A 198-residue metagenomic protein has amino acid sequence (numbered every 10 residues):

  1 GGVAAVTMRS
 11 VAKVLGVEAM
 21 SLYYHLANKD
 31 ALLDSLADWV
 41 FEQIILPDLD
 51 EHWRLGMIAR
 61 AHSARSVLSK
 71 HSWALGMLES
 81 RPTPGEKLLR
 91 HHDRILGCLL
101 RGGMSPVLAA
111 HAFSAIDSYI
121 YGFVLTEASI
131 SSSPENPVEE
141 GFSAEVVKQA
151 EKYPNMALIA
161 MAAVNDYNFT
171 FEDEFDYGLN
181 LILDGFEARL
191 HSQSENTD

Functional and structural regions predicted by a protein language model:
G1-A31, S35: Helix-turn-helix
A31, A59, R90, R94 (+3 more regions): Amphipathic alpha-helical interaction segments
A37-Q43: Short, basic, alpha-helical segments at the C-terminal edge of helix-turn-helix-like DNA-binding modules
I45-R90, P106-A109: Hydrophobic alpha-helical connector segments
E79, L96-L100: Amphipathic alpha-helical segments within well-ordered protein domains
R101, S129-D198: C-terminal peripheral helix-coil segments that are non-catalytic and often amphipathic
G103-A115, D173: All-alpha amphipathic helical-bundle segments outside canonical DNA-binding/catalytic cores that form hydrophobic
